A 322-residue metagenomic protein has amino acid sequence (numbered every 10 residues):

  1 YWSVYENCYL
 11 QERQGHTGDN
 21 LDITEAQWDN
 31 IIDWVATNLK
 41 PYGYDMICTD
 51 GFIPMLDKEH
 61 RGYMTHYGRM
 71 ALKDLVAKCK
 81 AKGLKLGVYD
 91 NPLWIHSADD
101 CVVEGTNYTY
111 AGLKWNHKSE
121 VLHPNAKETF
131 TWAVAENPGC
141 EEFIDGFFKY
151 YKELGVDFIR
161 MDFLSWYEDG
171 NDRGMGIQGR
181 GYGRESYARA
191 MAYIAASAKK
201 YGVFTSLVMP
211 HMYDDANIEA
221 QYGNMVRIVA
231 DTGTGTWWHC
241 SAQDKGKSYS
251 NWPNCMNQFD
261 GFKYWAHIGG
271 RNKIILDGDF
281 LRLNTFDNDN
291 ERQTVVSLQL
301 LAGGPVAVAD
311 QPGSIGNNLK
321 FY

Functional and structural regions predicted by a protein language model:
Y1-G87, P92-H96, P305-Q311: Conserved structural scaffold segments of CAZyme catalytic domains across common CAZy folds
W2-S3, R13, M191-Y322: Active-site-proximal substrate-binding groove within the catalytic cores of carbohydrate-active enzymes
Q11-E12, M55-H60, I95-D100, Y167-R173 (+1 more regions): Extracytoplasmic/secreted cell-surface and envelope-processing proteins
E12-I23, V102-L113, D169-E185: Short, flexible/disordered intra-domain loops and linkers
G43-I53, F143-G174: Active-site groove signature of glycoside hydrolases
T49, L84-D99, W132-A135, W166 (+3 more regions): Aromatic-lined carbohydrate-recognition surfaces of secreted/lumenal glycan-active proteins
K58-M70, A135, E141, Y167-Y193: Active-site cleft segment of glycoside hydrolase catalytic domains centered on the general acid/base Glu
P92-L154, S165: Active-site-adjacent "subsite" loops/lids of carbohydrate-active enzymes
